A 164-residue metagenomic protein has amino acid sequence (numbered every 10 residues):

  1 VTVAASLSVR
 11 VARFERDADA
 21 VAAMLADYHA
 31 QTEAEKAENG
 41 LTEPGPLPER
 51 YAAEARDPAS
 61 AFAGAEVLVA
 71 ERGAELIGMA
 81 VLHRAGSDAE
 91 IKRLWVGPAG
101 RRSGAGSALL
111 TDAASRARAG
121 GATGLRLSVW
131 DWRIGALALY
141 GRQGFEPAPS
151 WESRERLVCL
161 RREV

Functional and structural regions predicted by a protein language model:
V1-A4: Actinobacteria-biased recognition of intrinsically disordered, low-complexity terminal regions
L7-K92, G97-P98, L110-D112, R116 (+3 more regions): Acetyl-CoA-dependent GNAT
E15-D19, S103, I134: Loop/helix-junction capping segments adjacent to catalytic residues or to phosphate/diphosphate-binding pockets
R101, R126-L137, S153-L157: Conserved beta-strand-loop-alpha-helix junction that forms the acyl-donor binding cleft
S103, G120-T123: Short coil/turn segments at alpha/beta junctions that flank glycine-rich nucleotide-binding fingerprints
S103, S107, T111: Residues forming the Rossmann-fold NAD(P)(H) cofactor-binding site
S115, L137-A138: Alpha-helical segments flanking ligand/cofactor-binding loops in enzyme cores
Y140, F145: Conserved active-site tyrosine of GNAT-family acetyltransferases
